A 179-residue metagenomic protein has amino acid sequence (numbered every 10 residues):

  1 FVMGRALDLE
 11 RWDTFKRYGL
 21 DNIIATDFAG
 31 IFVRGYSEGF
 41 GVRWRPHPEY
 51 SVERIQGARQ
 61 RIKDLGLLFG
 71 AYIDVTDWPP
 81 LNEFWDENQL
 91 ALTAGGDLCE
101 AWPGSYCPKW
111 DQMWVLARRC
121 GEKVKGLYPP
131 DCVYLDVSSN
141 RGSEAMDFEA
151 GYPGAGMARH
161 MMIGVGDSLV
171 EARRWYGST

Functional and structural regions predicted by a protein language model:
F1-F32: An acidic-aromatic substrate-binding cleft motif
N22-T179: Aromatic- and carboxylate-enriched substrate-binding clefts and catalytic-loop regions of carbohydrate-active enzymes
